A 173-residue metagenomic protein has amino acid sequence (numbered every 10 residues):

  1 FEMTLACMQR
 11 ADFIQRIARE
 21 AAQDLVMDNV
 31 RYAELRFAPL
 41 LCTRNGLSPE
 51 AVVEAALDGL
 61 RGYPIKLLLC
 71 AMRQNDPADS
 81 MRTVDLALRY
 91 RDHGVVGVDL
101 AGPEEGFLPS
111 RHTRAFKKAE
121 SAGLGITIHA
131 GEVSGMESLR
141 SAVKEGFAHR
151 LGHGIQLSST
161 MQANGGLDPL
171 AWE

Functional and structural regions predicted by a protein language model:
F1-L124, V133-L139, E145-R150, Q156-E173: Metal-cofactor-binding active-site regions of metalloenzymes
H129: Active-site glycine-centered loops adjacent to acidic/histidine catalytic or metal-binding residues that shape
